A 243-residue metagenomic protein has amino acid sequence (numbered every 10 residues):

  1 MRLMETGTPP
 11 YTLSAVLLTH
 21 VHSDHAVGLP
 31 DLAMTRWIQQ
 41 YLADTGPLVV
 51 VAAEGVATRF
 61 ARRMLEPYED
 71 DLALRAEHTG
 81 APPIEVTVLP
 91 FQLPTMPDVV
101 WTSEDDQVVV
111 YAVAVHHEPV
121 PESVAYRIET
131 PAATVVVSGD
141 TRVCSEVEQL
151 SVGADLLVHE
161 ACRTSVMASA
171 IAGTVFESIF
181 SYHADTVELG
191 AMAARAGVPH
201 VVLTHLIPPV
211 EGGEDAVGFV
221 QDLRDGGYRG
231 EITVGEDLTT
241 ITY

Functional and structural regions predicted by a protein language model:
M1-V135, D215-A216, V220-T242: Binuclear metal-dependent hydrolase catalytic cores
H116-P119, D140-C144: Short beta->alpha connector loops
A125, A132-T134, R142-E236: Cap/insert and terminal regions of metallo-dependent hydrolase folds
